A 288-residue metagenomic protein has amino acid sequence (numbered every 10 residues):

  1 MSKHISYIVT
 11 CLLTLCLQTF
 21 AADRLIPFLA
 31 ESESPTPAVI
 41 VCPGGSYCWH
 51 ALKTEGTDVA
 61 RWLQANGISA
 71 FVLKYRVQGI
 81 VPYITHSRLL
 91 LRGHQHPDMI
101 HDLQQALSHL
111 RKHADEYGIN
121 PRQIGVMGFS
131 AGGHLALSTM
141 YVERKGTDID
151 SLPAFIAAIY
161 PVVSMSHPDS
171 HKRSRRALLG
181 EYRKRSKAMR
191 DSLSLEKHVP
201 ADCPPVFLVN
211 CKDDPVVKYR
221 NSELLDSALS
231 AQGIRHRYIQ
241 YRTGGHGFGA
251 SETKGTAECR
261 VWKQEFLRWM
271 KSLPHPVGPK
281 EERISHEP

Functional and structural regions predicted by a protein language model:
R24-P35, Y117, L195-P200: Short beta-strand-to-loop junctions in surface cap/lid or active-site-entrance loops
I26-F28, Y83-R88, E223-P288: C-terminal catalytic histidine-bearing segment of alpha/beta-hydrolase fold enzymes
T36-G44: Short beta-strand element of the alpha/beta-hydrolase
A51-G56, F71-P121, G255-C259: Catalytic nucleophile-loop/oxyanion-hole region of alpha/beta-hydrolase and closely related hydrolase-like folds
H101-K172, R190: Primarily recognizes the serine-hydrolase "nucleophile elbow" in alpha/beta-hydrolase and SGNH/GDSL folds
P161-H198, E258: Mobile cap/lid helix-loop segments that gate and shape the active-site cleft of serine hydrolases
D202, F207-N210, D214: Short beta-strand/loop motif that positions the catalytic acidic residue of the alpha/beta-hydrolase fold
P215-L224: Conserved alpha/beta-hydrolase "acid-adjacent" motif
